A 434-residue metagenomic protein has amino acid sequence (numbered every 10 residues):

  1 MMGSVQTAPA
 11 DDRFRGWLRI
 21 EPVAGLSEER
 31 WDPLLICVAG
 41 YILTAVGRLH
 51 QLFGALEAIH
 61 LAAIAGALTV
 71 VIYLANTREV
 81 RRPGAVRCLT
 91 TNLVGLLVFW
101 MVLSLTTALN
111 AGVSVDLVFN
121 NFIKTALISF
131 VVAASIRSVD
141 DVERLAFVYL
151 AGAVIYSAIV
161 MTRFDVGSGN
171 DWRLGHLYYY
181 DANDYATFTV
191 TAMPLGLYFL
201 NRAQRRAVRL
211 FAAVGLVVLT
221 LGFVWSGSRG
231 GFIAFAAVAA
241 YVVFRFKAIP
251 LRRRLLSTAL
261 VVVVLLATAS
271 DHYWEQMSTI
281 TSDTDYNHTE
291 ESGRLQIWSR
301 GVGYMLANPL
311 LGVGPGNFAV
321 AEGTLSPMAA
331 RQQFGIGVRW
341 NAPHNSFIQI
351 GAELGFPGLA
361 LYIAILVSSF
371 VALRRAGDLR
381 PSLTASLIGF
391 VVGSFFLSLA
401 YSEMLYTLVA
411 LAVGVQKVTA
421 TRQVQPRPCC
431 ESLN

Functional and structural regions predicted by a protein language model:
M1-L103, L109-V113, L117, R137-F147 (+3 more regions): Transmembrane signal-anchor hairpin modules in multi-pass inner-membrane enzymes, especially those that act on
M2-S4, G25-E28, A67-V70, G95-T106 (+10 more regions): Alpha-helical transmembrane segments of multi-pass inner-membrane proteins
I36-V46, V98, L216, N341 (+4 more regions): Loop-to-helix entry and N-terminal half of a specific, functionally important transmembrane alpha helix in multi-pass
A45-A55, Q349-L354, L379-V418: Membrane helix-loop boundary segments at the extracytoplasmic
L52-A55, T107-D116, L177, V224-W225 (+1 more regions): Membrane-interface helix caps and helix-loop-helix hairpins in membrane proteins
L56-A63, L117-N120, Y178-V190, G230 (+3 more regions): Membrane-interface micro-motifs in multi-pass membrane enzymes
H176-Y178, T284-S299, L306-A307, L311-L354 (+1 more regions): Long extracytoplasmic/lumenal interhelical loops at the membrane interface of multi-pass membrane proteins
G355-V367: Hydrophobic alpha-helical transmembrane segments
